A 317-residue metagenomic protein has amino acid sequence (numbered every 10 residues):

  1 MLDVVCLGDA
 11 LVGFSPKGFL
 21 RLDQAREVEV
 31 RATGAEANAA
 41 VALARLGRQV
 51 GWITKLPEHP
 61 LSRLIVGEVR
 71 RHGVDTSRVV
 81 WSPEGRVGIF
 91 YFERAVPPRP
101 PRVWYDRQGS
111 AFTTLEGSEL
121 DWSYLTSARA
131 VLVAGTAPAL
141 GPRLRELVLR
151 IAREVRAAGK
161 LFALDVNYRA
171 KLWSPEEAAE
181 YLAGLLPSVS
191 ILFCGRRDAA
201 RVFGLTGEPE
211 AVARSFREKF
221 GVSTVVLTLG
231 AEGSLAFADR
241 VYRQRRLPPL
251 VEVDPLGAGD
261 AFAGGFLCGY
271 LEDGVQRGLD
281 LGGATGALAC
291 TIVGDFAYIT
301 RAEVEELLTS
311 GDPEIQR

Functional and structural regions predicted by a protein language model:
M1-D75, P98, L115, V251 (+1 more regions): Glycine-rich phosphate/adenosyl-contacting loop at the front of the ribokinase-like
L2-V5, R153-A157, L205-R317: Conserved phosphate-binding/catalytic region of the ribokinase-like
V41, I89-E93, G233-A236: Short beta-strand scaffold segments in enzyme catalytic cores
L43, G195, G259: Short, conserved phosphate/pyrophosphate- and ester-handling motifs at nucleotide-, phospho-/glycolipid
Q49-G135, E306-R317: Conserved N-terminal subdomain of the carbohydrate kinase-like
H59-V74, A179-V189, V212-A213, P248: Short, electropositive alpha-helical surface patch
S123-Y124, G184-L185, E218: Structural alpha-helical scaffold elements that stabilize or flank donor/cofactor-binding regions in carbohydrate
A130, T136-R214, E232-S234: Conserved beta-alpha-beta core of the PfkB/ribokinase-like small-molecule kinase fold
